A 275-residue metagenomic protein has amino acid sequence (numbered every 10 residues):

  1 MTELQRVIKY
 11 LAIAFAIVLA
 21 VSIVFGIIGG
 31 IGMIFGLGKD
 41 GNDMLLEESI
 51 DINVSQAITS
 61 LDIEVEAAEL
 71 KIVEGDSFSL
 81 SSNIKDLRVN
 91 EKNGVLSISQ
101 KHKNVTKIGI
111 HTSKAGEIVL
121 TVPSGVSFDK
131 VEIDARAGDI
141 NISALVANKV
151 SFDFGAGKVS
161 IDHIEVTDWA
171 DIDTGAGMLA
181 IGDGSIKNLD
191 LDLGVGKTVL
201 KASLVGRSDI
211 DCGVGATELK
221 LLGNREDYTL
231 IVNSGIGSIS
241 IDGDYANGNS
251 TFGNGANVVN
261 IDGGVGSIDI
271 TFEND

Functional and structural regions predicted by a protein language model:
M1-G41: Gram-positive cell-envelope targeting signals
R6, R88, K101-K103, R136 (+5 more regions): Arginine residue identity/basic-tract feature
R6-K9, I13, F35, D129 (+3 more regions): Polar/charged alpha-helical tracts
G29-K101, H111-D134, D139-S151, S160 (+5 more regions): Short linear S-[DN]-x-LW-Φ motif typified by the pepsin-like aspartic protease active-site region
T106-I108: Membrane-embedded segments
H111, I161-I164, D168-D275: Short, surface-exposed interaction patches in beta-rich subdomains that mediate adhesion/assembly near membranes
